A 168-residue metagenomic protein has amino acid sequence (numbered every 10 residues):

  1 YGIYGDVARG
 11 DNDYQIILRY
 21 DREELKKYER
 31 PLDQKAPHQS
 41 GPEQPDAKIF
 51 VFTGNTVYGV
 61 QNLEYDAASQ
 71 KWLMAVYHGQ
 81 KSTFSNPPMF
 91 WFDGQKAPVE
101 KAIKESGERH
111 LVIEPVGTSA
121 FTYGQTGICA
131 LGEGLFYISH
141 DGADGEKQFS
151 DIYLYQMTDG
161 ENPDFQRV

Functional and structural regions predicted by a protein language model:
Y1, S69-M74, G134-I138: Entry beta-strands of beta-propeller and related beta-repeat scaffolds
Y1-V60: Eukaryote-skewed repeat-based solenoidal scaffolds used as protein-protein interaction platforms, primarily
Y1-Y4, E64-D66, C129: Hydrophobic, aliphatic-enriched repeat segments that assemble into extended interaction scaffolds in large eukaryotic
I3-V7, Y77-Q80, D141-D144: Residue-level signature of beta-propeller blades and closely related beta-rich strand-turn architectures in secreted
G10-D33, S85-E105, F149-R167: Beta-propeller blade signature
I49-T118, T126: Loop/turn-rich, solvent-exposed surfaces of beta-rich toroidal or solenoidal domains
Q125-V168: Blade-level signature of beta-propeller repeat domains, shared across WD40, Kelch, NHL, RCC1 and BNR/Asp-box propellers
